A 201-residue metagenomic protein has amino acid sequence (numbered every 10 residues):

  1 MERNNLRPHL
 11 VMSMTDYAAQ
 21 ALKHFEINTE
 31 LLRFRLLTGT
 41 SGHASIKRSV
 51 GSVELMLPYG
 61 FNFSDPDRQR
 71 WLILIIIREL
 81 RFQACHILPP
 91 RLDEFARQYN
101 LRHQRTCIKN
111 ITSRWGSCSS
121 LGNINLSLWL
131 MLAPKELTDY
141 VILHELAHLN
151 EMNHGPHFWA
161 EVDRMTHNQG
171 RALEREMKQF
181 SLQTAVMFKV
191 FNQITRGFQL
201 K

Functional and structural regions predicted by a protein language model:
M1-D139, L149-K201: Active-site-proximal or metal-binding-adjacent scaffold patches in catalytic folds
I142: Walker B beta-strand of ABC/ABC-like P-loop ATPase nucleotide-binding domains, specifically the conserved hydrophobic
E145: Walker B catalytic acidic pair
